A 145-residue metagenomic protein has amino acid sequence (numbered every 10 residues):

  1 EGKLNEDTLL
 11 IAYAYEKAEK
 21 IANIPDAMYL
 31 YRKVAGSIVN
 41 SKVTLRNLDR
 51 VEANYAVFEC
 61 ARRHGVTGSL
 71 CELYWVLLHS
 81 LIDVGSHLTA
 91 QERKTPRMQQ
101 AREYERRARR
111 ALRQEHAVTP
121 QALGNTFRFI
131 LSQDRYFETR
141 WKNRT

Functional and structural regions predicted by a protein language model:
E1-R50: Conserved nucleotide-sugar donor-binding catalytic segment
E16, A56-E59, D83-S86: Short glycine/serine- and small hydrophobic-enriched flexible loop segments
A27, A53-A56, S80: Amphipathic, well-ordered alpha-helical segments in soluble domains
R50-C60, Y104-R109: Amphipathic alpha-helices of TPR/Sel1-like and other helical repeat/solenoid scaffolds
R62-C71: Flexible helix-coil transition and linker loops at the boundaries of alpha-helical arrays
R63, A90-T145: Membrane-interface aromatic/basic loop that binds lipid-linked glycans or pyrophosphate carriers, typified by
C71-H87: Amphipathic alpha-helical repeat scaffolds of TPR domains
